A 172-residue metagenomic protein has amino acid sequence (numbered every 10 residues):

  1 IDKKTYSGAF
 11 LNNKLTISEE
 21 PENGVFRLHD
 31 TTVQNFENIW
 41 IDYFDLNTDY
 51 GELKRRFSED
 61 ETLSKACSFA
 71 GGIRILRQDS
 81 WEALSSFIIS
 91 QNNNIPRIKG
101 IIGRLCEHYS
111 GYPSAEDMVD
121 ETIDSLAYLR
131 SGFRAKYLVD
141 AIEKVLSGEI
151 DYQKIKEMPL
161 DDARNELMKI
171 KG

Functional and structural regions predicted by a protein language model:
I1-G172: HhH-family (HhH-GPD) DNA N-glycosylase catalytic core used in base-excision repair
